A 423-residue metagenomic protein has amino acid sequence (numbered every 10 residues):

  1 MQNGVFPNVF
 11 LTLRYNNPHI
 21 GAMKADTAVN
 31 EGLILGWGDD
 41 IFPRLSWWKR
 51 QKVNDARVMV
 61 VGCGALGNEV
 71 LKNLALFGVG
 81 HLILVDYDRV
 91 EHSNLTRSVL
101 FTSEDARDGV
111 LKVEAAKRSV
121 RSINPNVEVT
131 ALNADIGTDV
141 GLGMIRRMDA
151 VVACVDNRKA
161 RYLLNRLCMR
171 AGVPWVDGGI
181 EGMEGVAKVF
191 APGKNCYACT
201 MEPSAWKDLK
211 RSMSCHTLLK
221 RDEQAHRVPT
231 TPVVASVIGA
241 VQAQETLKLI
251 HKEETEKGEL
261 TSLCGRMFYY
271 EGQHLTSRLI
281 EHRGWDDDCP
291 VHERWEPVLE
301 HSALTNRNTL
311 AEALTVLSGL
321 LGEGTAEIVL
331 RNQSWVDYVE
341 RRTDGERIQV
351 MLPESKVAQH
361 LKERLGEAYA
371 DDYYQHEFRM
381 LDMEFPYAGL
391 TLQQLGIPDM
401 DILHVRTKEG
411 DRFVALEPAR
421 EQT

Functional and structural regions predicted by a protein language model:
V5, V9-M59, H92, A358 (+3 more regions): N-terminal charged helix/coil linker that caps or initiates catalytic domains
L66: Hydrophobic/small residue at the entry helix of a nucleotide-binding pocket
H81-N124: Glycine-rich phosphate-binding loop and adjoining beta1-alpha1-beta2 segment of Rossmann-like nucleotide-binding folds
D108-Y162: A structured beta-alpha segment of the ubiquitous adenosine-cofactor-binding alpha/beta core
A150-V189: ADP-ribose/adenylate-binding Rossmann-like module
K194-V233: The feature captures the short pre-catalytic strand/loop hairpin that immediately precedes and shapes the active-site
R221-C264: Conserved anion/nucleotide-ligand pocket segment
R283-A311, L330-E377: Cys/His-rich short segments
